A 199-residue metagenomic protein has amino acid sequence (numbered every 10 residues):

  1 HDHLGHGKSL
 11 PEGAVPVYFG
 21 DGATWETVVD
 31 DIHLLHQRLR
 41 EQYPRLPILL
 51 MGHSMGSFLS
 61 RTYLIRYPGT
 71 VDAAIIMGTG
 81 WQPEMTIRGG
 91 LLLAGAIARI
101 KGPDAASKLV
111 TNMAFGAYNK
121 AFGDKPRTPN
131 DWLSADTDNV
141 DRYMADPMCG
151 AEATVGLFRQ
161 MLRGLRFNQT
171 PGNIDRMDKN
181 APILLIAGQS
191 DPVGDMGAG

Functional and structural regions predicted by a protein language model:
H1-G13: Conserved alpha/beta-hydrolase
G20-R40: Alpha/beta-hydrolase active-site loop
Y43-S54: Alpha/beta-hydrolase fold nucleophile elbow
G52-T62: Glycine-rich nucleophile elbow surrounding the catalytic serine of serine-hydrolase chemistry
S60-M148: Alpha/beta-hydrolase-fold enzymes
G150, Q189-G199: Acidic catalytic loop of the alpha/beta-hydrolase fold
A153-D175: Active-site nucleophile elbow and catalytic-triad environment of alpha/beta-hydrolase enzymes
L185-A187: Short beta-strand/loop motif that positions the catalytic acidic residue of the alpha/beta-hydrolase fold
